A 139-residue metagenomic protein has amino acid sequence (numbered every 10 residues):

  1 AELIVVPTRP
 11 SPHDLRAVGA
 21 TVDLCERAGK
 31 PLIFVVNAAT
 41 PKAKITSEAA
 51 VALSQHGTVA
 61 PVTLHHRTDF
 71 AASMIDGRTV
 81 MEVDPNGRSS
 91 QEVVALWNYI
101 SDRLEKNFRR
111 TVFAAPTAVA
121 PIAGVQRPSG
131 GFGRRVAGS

Functional and structural regions predicted by a protein language model:
A1-S11: Inter-motif core of Ras-like GTPase G domains
E2-L3, A28-L32, G57-A60: Short glycine-/polar-rich loops that comprise or flank the Walker A/P-loop and associated switch/sensor motifs
L15-A38: Conserved C-terminal guanine-recognition region of P-loop GTPase G domains, centered on the G4
T40, A50-R78: Beta-strand-loop-alpha "switch" segments that mediate conformational coupling across diverse proteins
M74-A95: C-terminal boundary of histidine-terminating zinc-finger modules
W97-F108: Short, hydrophobic alpha-helical segments
A123-S139: Long, low-complexity, intrinsically disordered segments
